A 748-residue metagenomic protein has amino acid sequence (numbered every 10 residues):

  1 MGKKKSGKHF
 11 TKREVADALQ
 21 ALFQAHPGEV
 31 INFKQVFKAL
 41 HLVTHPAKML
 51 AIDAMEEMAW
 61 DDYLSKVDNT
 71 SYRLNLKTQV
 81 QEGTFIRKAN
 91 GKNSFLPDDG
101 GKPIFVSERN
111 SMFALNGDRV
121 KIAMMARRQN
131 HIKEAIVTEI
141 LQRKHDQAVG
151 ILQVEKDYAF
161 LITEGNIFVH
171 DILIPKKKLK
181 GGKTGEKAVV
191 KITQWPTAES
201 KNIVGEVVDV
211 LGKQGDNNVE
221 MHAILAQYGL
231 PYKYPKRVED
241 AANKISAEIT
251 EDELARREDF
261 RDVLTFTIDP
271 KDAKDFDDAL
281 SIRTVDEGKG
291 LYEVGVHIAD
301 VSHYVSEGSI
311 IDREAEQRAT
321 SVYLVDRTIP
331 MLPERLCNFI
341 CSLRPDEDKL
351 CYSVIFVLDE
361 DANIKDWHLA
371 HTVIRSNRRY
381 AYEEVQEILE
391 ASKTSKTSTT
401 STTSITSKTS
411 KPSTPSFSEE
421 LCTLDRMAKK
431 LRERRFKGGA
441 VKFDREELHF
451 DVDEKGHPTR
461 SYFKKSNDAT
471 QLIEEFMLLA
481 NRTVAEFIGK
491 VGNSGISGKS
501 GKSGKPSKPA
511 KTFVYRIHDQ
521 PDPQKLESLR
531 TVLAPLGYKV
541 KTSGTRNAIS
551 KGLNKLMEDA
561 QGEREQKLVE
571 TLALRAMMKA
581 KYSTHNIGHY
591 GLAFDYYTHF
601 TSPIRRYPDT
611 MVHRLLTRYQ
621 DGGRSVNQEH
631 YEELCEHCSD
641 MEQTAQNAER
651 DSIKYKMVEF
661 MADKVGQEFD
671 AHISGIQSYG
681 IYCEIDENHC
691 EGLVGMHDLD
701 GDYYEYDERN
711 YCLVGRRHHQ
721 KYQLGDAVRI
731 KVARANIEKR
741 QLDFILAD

Functional and structural regions predicted by a protein language model:
G2-G295, S302-C351, R379, E384-E387 (+3 more regions): Charge-lined substrate channels and their catalytic hotspots, especially those that engage the 3′ end of RNA
K38, V189, Q194-P196, K213 (+7 more regions): Electropositive polyanion-binding surfaces
K102-S107, F168-I174, H689-Y706: A short macromolecule-binding patch
